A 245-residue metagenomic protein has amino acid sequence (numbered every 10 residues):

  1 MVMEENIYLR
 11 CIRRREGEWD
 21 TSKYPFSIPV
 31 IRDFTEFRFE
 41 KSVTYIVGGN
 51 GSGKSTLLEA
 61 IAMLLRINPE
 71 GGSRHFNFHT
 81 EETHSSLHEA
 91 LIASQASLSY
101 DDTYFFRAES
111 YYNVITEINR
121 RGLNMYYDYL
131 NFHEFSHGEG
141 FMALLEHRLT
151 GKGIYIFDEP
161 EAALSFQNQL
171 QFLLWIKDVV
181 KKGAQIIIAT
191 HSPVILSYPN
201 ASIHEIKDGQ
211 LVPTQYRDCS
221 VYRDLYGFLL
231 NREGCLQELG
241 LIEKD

Functional and structural regions predicted by a protein language model:
V2-T35: N-terminal pre-Walker A segment at the start of P-loop NTPase domains
I31-K41, R148-T150, D178-V180: Phosphate-binding P-loop
V43-Y45, S55-R120: ABC ATPase nucleotide-binding domain signature region
G51-S52: ATP-binding Walker
D102, G151-I154, K182-I187, S202: Loop/turn-to-beta-strand initiation segments
N131, F135-E159, Q167-V179: GG-anchored amphipathic helix commonly corresponding to the ABC/SMC/Rad50 NBD signature/C-loop
Q167-Q185, S192-D245: C-terminal lobe/lid and adjacent interdomain/linker elements of RecA-like ASCE P-loop ATPase modules
